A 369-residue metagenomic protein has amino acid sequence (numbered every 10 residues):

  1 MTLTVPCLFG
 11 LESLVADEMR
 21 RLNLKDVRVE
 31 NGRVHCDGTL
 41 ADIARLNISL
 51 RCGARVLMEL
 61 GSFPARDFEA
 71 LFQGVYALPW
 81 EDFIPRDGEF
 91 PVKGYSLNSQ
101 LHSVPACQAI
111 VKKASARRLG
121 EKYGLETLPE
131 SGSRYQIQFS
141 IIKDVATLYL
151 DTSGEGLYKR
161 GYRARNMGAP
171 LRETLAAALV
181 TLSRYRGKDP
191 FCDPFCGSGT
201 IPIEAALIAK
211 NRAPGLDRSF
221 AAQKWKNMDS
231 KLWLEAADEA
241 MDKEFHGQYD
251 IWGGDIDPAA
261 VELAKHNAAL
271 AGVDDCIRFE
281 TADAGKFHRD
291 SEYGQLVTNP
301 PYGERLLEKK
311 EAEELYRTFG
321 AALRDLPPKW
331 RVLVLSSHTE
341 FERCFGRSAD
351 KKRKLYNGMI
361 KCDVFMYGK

Functional and structural regions predicted by a protein language model:
T2-Y135, T152-G154, Y158, R165 (+1 more regions): Accessory substrate-recognition/RNA-binding modules or partner subunits associated with SAM-dependent
E81-F83, K286-E292: Short amphipathic alpha-helix with an adjacent loop that forms part of the alpha/beta core around
I137-S153, F365: C-terminal edge-of-domain segments
L148-R184: SAM-dependent Rossmann-like transferase core, predominantly class I methyltransferases with a strong bias toward
L171-R289, R305, K309-E313: Conserved S-adenosyl-L-methionine
Y293-N299: Short SAM/SAH-binding signature in class I
L333-V334, Y367-K369: Long protein-protein interaction modules used by eukaryotic assembly/scaffold proteins
